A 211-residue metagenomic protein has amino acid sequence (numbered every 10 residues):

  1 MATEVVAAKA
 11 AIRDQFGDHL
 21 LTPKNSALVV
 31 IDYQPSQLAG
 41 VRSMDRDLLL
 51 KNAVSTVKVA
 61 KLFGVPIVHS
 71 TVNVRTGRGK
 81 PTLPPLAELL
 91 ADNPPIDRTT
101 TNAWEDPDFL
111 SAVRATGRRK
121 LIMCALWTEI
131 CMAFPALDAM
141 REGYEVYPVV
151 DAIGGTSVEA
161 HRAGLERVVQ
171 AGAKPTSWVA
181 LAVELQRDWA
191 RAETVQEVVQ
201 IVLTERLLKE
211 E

Functional and structural regions predicted by a protein language model:
A2-A27, R75-E211: Active-site-adjacent betaalpha module
K24-S26, V41-H69: A short alpha/beta connector and helix-capping loop motif
A27-Q34: Short acidic catalytic loops
Y33, H69-T71, V150: A cross-domain feature marking catalytic cores of carbohydrate-active enzymes and several ubiquitous metabolic/repair
P35-G40: Short acidic, Gly/Ser-rich segments with clustered Asp/Glu that frequently serve as metal-coordination loops in enzyme
L62-R75, P84-L86: Early exported N-terminus immediately downstream of N-terminal targeting peptides
